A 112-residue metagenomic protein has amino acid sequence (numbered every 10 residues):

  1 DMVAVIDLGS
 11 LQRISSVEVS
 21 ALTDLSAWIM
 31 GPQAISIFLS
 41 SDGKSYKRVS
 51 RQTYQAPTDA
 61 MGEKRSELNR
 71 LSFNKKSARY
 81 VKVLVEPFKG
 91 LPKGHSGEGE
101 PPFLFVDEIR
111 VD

Functional and structural regions predicted by a protein language model:
D1-S50, R65-D112: Aromatic, loop-rich ligand-recognition surfaces of beta-strand-rich domains
Y54-M61: Surface-exposed loop and turn segments in beta-propeller and other repeat-based domains that flank or scaffold
